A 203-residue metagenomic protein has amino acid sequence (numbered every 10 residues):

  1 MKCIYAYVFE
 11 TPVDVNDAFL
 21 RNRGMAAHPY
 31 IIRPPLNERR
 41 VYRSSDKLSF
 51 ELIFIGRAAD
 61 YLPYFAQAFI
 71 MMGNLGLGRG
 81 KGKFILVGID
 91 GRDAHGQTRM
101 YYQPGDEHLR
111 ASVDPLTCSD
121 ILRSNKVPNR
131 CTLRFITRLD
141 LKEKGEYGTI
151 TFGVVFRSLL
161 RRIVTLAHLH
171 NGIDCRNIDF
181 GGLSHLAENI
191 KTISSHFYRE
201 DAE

Functional and structural regions predicted by a protein language model:
M1-E203: RNA-interacting cores
